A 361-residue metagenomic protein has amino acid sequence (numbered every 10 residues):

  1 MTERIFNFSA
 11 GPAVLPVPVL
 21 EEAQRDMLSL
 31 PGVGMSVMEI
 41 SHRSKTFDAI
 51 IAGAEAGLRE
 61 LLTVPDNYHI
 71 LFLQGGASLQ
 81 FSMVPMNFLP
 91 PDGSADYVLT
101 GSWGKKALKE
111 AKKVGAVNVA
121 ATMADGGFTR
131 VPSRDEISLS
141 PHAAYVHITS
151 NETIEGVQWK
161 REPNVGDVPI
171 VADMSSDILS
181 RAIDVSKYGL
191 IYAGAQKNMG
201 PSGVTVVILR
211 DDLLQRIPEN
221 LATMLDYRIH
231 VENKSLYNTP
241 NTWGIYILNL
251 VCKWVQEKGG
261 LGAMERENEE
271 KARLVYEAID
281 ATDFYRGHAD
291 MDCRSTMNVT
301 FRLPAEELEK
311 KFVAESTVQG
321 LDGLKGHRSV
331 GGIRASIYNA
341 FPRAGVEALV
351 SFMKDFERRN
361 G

Functional and structural regions predicted by a protein language model:
T2-I5, G331-G361: PLP-dependent enzyme catalytic core of the Aspartate aminotransferase-like
R4-E55: A glycine-/small-polar-enriched, mobile loop at the entrance of the PLP active site in fold-type I
G11, A111, T122-I178: Active-site phosphate-binding strand-loop segment of PLP-dependent enzymes
P16, A195-Y276, D290, R359-G361: Active-site C-terminal subdomain of aminotransferase-like
V33-Q80, N87, S102, E110: Conserved N-terminal alpha-helix of the aminotransferase class I/II PLP-enzyme fold
S78-V146: PLP-dependent aminotransferase-like
V171, V185-Q196: Conserved active-site segment immediately N-terminal to the catalytic lysine that forms the internal aldimine
Y285-S316: Conserved PLP-binding catalytic core of the aspartate aminotransferase-like
